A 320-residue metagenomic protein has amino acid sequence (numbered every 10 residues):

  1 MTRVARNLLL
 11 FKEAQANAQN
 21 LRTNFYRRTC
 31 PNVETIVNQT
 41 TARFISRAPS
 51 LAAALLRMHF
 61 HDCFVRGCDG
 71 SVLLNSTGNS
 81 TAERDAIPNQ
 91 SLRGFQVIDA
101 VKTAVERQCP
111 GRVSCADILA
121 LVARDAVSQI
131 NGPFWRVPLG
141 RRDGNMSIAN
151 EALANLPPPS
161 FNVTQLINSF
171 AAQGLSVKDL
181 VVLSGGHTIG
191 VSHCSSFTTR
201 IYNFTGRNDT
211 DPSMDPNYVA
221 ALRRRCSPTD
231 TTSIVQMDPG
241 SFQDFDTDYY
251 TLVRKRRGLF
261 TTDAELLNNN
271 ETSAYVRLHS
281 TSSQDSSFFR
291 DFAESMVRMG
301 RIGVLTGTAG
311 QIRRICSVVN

Functional and structural regions predicted by a protein language model:
T2-N320: Catalytic cores of secreted/periplasmic or lumenal enzymes
